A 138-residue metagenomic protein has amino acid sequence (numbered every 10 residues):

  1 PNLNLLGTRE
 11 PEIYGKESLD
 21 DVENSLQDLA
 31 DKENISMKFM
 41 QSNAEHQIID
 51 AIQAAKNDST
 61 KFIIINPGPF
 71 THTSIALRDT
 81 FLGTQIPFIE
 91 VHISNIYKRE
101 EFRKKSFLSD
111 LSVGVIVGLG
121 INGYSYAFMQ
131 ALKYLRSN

Functional and structural regions predicted by a protein language model:
P1-D31: Glycine-rich phosphate/diphosphate-binding loop of Rossmann-like nucleotide-binding domains
P1-L3, G68-T71, S94-I96: Short glycine-rich anion-binding loops that position phosphate/pyrophosphate groups of nucleotides and phosphorylated
L5-L6, H72-S74, Y124: Short glycine/serine/threonine-rich phosphate/pyrophosphate-binding segments that cradle anionic phosphate groups
R9-Y14, Q53-A55, L77-F81, R103-S106: Short, glycine/charged-enriched secondary-structure capping and boundary segments
K38-F39, I89, K98-N138: Short, glycine-/small-residue-rich phosphate/pyrophosphate-handling segment
S42-I65, P69-Q85: N-terminal small/polar loop signature for handling phosphorylated ligands or for N-terminal nucleophile
